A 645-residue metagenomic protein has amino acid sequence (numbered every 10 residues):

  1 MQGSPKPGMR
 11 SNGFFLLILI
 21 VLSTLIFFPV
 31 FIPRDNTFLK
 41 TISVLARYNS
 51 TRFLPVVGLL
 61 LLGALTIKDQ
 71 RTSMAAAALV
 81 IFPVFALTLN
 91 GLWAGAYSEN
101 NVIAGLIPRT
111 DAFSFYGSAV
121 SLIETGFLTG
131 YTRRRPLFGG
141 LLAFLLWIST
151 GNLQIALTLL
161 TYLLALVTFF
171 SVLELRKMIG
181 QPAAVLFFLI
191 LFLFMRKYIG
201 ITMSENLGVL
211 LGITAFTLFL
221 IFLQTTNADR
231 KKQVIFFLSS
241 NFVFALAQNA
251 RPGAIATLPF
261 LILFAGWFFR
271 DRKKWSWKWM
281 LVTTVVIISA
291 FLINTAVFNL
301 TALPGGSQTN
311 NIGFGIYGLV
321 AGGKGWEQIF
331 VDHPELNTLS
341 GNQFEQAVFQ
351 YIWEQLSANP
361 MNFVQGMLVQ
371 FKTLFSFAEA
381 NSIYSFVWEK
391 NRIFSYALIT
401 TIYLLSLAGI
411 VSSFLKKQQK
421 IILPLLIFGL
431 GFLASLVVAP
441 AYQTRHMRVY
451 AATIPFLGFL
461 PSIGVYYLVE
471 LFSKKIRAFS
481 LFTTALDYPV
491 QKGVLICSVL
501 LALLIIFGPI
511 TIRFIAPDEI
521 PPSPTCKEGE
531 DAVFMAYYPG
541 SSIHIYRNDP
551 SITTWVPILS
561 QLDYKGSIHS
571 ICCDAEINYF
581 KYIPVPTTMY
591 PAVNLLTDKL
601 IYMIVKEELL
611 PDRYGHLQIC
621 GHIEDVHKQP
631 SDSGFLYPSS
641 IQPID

Functional and structural regions predicted by a protein language model:
M1-Y97, G266, R270, W275-I288: Start-transfer (signal-anchor) and selected internal transmembrane alpha helices of multi-pass inner/ER membrane
I32-S43, G139, L153-T158, L164 (+6 more regions): Aromatic- and kink-enriched transmembrane "portal" helix at the membrane-lumen/periplasm boundary that abuts
I42-L54, I155, G200, F363-A434: Membrane-interface anchor segments at the N-terminal boundary of transmembrane helices in multi-pass membrane enzymes
D111-G151, T161, F371: Short hydrophobic/aromatic helix or loop-helix immediately within or flanking a transmembrane segment in polytopic
S118, T295-A380: Membrane-proximal stem/loop segments at transmembrane-domain junctions that anchor or position
F144, I155-P182, T214, L218 (+1 more regions): Transmembrane-helix motifs of polytopic, lipid-linked glycan transferases
Q154-I155, F169-F194, D229-K232, Q418-I421 (+1 more regions): Transmembrane-helix signature of polytopic, membrane-embedded enzymes that assemble or transfer cell-envelope glycans
I235-R251, L261-L263, V282-S289: Membrane-interface alpha helices of multi-pass inner-membrane proteins
